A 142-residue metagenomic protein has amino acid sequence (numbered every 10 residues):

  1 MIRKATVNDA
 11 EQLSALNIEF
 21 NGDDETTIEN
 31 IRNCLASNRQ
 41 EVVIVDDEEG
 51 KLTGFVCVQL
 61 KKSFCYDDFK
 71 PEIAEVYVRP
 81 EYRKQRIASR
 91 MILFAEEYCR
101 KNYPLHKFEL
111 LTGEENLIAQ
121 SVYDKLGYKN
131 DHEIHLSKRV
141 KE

Functional and structural regions predicted by a protein language model:
A5, V76-V78, T112: Hydrophobic adenine-recognition pocket in adenosine-nucleotide-binding enzymes
V7-D68, A74, I92, E133 (+1 more regions): Acetyl-CoA-dependent GNAT
R79-E81, Q85, E114-E115: Active-site acidic-Proline motif in GNAT/NAT acetyltransferases
Y82, R86-F94: Conserved acetyl-CoA pyrophosphate-binding loop and the N-cap/start of the following alpha-helix in GNAT-like
S89, E114-H132: Conserved active-site alpha-helix within GNAT-family acetyltransferase domains
I92, N116-A119, K138-K141: Short glycine/proline-centered loop/turn elements that form peptide/ligand docking sites
R100-T112: Conserved GNAT acetyl-CoA-binding A-motif
